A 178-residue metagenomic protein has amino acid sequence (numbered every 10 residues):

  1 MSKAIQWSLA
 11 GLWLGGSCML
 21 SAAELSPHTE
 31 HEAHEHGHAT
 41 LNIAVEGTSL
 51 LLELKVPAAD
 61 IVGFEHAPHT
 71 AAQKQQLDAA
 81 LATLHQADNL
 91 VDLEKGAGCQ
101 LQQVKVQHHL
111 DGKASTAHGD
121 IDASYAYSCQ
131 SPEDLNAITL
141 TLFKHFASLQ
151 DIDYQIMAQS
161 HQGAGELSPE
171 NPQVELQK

Functional and structural regions predicted by a protein language model:
M1-G11: Bacterial N-terminal signal peptides that target proteins for export
S17-S21: N-terminal signal peptide c-region/cleavage motif recognized by signal peptidases
A22-H31: Cleaved targeting-peptide boundary
H31-K178: N-terminal soluble domains immediately following signal/targeting peptides that reside in extracytoplasmic
